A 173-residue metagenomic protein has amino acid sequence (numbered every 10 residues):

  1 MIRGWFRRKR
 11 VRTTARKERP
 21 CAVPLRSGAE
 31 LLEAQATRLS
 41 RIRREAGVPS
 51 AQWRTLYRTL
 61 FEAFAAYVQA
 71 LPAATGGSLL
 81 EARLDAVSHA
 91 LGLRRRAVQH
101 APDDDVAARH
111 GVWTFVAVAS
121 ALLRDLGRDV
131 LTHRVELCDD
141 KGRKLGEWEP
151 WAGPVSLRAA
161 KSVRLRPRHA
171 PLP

Functional and structural regions predicted by a protein language model:
M1-A73: Non-catalytic interface/linker regions that flank or bridge core catalytic/transmembrane domains
W5, V23, A73-A86, H110 (+1 more regions): Residue-level signal for functionally critical sites in structured catalytic/ligand-binding pockets
R54, L84, V116-S120: Non-catalytic, well-ordered alpha-helical scaffold segments
Y57-V68, A73-R95: All-alpha helical catalytic cores of prenyl diphosphate-utilizing isoprenoid enzymes
R96-P173: Divalent metal-dependent catalytic cores for phosphoryl transfer on phosphate-bearing substrates
